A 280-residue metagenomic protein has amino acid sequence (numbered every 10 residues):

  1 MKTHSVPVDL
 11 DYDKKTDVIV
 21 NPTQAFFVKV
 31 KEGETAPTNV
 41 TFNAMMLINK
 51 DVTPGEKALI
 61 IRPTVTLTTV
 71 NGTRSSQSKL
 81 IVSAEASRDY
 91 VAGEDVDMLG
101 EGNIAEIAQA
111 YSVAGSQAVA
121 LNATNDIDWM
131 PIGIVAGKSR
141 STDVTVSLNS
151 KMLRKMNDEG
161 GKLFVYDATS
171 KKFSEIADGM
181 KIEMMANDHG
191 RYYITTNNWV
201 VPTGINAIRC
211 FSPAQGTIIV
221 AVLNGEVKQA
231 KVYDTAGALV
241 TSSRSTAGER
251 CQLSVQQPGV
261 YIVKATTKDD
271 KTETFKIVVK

Functional and structural regions predicted by a protein language model:
M1-R250, Q257, D269, E273-K280: Compositionally biased Ser/Thr/Gly- and acidic/asparagine-rich, proline-interspersed low-complexity stretches
G259-Y261: Conserved Ig-like domain signature around the intradomain disulfide
A265-T267: Conserved structural position at the C-terminal beta-strand of extracellular beta-sandwich adhesion modules
